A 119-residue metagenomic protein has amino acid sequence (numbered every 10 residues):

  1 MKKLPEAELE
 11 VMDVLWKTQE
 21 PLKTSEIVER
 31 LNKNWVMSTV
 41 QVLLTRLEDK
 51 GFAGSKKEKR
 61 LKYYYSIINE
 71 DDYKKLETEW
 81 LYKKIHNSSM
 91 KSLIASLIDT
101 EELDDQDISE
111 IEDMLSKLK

Functional and structural regions predicted by a protein language model:
M1-V14, K117: Short alpha-helical segments that sit at the start of domains
L4-A7, E58-E77: Short, cationic-aromatic polyanion-contact patches
L15-Q19: Short helix-to-turn junction characteristic of helix-turn-helix DNA-binding domains, especially the helix
E20-L31: Short acidic, hydrophobic short linear motifs in intrinsically disordered regions
Q41-T45: Short, hydrophobic-biased segments on the C-terminal half of alpha helices that form "recognition helices"
E48-E58: A short, conserved structural fragment
L76-K119: Amphipathic alpha-helical dimerization/coiled-coil segments that flank or bridge DNA-binding/regulatory modules
